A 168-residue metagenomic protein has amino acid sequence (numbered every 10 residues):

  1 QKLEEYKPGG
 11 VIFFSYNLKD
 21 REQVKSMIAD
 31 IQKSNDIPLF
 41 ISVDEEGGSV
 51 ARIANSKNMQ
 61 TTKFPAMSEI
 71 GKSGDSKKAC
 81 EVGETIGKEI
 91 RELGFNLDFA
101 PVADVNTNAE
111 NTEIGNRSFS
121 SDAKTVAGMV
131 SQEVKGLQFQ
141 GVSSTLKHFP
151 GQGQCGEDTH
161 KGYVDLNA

Functional and structural regions predicted by a protein language model:
Q1: N-terminal glycine-rich anion-binding loop in soluble enzyme alpha/beta folds
E5-V126, H148, G153-N167: Enzymes and membrane/adaptor proteins characterized by extended Gly/Ser/Thr/Asp/Glu-rich, aromatic-dotted
L137: Active-site alpha-helical elements of protease catalytic centers
Q140: Noncatalytic carbohydrate-binding groove/subsite architecture in carbohydrate-active enzymes
